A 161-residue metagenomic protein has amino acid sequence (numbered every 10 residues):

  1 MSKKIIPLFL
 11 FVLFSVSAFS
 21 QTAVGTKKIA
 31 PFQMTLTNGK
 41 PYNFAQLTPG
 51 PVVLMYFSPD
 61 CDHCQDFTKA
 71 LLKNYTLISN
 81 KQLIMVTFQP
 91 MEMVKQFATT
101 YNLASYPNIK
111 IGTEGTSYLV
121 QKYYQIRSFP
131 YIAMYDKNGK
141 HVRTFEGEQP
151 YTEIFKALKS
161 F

Functional and structural regions predicted by a protein language model:
M1-T26, F161: Bacterial Sec-dependent N-terminal signal peptides
F19-F44: N-terminal "domain-start" segment that seeds a small globular fold
I29-A30, P51-V52, F129-P130: Short loop/turn microsegments at loop-to-beta-strand junctions
A30, S79, S105-I109: A short helix-to-beta-strand connector/capping loop
F44-Q65, L71: Short active-site neighborhood of thiol/selenol oxidoreductases, capturing the structured segment around
Q65-L103, Y118-V120: Structural microenvironment flanking redox-active thiols in thiol-disulfide oxidoreductases
N102-F129, A133: Short, internal strand/loop/helix patches that form the active-site neighborhood or redox-interaction surface
S128, M134-F161: Thiol-/selenol-based redox modules, centered on thioredoxin-like and closely related oxidoreductase domains
